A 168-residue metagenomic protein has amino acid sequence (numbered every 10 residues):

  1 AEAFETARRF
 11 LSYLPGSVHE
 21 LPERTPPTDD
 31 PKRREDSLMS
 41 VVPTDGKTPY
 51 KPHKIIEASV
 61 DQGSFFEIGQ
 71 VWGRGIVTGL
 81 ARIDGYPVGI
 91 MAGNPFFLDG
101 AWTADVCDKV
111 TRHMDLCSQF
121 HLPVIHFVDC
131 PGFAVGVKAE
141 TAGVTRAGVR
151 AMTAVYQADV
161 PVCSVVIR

Functional and structural regions predicted by a protein language model:
A1-R168: Ligand-binding clefts of soluble mixed alpha/beta catalytic domains
